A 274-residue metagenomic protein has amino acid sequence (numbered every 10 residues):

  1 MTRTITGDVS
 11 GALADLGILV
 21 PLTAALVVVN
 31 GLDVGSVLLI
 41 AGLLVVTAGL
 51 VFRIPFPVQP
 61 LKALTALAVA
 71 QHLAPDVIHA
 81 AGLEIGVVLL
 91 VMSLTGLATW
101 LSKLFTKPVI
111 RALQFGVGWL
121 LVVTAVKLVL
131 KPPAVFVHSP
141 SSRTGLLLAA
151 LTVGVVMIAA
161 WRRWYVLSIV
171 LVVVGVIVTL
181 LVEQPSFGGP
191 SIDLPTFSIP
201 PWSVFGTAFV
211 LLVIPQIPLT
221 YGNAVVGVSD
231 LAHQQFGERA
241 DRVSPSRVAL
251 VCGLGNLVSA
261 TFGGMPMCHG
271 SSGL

Functional and structural regions predicted by a protein language model:
T2-T6, L26-T47, P215-L274: Membrane-embedded helical hairpins/re-entrant loop segments and their flanking transmembrane helices within multi-pass
I5-A12, V28-L32, G49-P55, P132-T144 (+1 more regions): Short, amphipathic, aromatic/basic-enriched membrane-interface segments that mark the entry/exit of transmembrane
I5-T6, R162-V173, D193-P200, F209 (+1 more regions): Hydrophobic, small-residue-rich membrane helices and short re-entrant helix-turn-helix hairpins that build
T6-G7, A14, S141-T152, W164-L167 (+1 more regions): Hydrophobic, membrane-embedded alpha-helices of multi-pass small-molecule transporters
T6-I18, P55-P57, K103-V123, T207-L211: Helical membrane-embedded segments and adjacent short helical loop/helix-boundary regions of multi-pass membrane
S10-L73: Transmembrane helix-boundary motif of multi-pass solute transporters/channels
V45-P55, L89-K103, V153-W161, V225-Q234 (+1 more regions): C-terminal ends of transmembrane helices
H72-F187: Membrane-embedded alpha-helical modules
